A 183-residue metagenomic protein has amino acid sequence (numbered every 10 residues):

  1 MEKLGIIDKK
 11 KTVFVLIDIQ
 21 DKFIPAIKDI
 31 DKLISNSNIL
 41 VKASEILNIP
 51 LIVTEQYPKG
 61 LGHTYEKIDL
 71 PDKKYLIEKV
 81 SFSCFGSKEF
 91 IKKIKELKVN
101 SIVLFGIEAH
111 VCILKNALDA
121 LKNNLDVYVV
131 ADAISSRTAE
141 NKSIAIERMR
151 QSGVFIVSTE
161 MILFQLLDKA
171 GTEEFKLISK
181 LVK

Functional and structural regions predicted by a protein language model:
E2-V13, K59-K183: Active-site-adjacent betaalpha module
K10-A26: Generic N-terminal amphipathic, Lys/Arg-enriched alpha-helix
I17, E55, F105: Conserved residues at the C-terminal ends of beta-strands
I19, Q56, D132: Active-site loop/turn elements of alpha/beta-hydrolase fold enzymes, especially the short glycine-/histidine-rich
K22-I27, D31-V53, P58-K59, H63-D69 (+1 more regions): A positional/architectural concept
